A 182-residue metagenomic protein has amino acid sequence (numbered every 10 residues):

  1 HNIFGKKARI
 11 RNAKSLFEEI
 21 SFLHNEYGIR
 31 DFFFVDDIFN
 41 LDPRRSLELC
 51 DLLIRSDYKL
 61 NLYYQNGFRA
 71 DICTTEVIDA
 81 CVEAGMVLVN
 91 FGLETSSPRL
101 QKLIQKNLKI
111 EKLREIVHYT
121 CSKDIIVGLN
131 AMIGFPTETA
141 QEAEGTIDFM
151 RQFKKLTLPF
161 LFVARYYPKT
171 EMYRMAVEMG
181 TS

Functional and structural regions predicted by a protein language model:
H1-G128, I133-F135, D148: Radical SAM [4Fe-4S] cluster-binding motif and immediate context
R44, R99, L103-I104, I133-Q141 (+1 more regions): Flexible glycine/acidic-rich beta-alpha junction loops that bind and position SAM and/or redox cofactors in anaerobic
E142-T146: Short alpha-helix in the alpha/beta-hydrolase fold that links the catalytic acid
D148-K155: Basic phosphate/pyrophosphate-binding loop/patch that engages nucleotide-derived ligands
